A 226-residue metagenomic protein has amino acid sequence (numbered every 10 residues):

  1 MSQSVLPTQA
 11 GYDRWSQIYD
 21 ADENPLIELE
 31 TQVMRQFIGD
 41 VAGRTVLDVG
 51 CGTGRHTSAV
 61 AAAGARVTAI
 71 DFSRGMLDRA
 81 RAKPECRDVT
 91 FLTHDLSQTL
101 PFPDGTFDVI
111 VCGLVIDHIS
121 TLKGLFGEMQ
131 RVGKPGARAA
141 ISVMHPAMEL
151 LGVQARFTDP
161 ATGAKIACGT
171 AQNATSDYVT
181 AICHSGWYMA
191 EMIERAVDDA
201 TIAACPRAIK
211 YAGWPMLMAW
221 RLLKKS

Functional and structural regions predicted by a protein language model:
M1-A42, R55, A59, M76-R79 (+2 more regions): Conserved class I S-adenosyl-L-methionine
L47-Q98: Class I SAM-dependent methyltransferase SAM/SAH-binding core
L100-V109: A short acidic, Gly/Pro-enriched loop at the edge of an enzyme's catalytic core that lines a small-molecule cofactor
V109-T121: A short SAM/SAH-binding and catalytic strip from SAM-dependent methyltransferases
K123-R138: A short glycine-rich, Lys/Arg-flanked "PGG" loop and its adjoining helix->strand segment in the class I
R138-A164, G169: Conserved class I S-adenosyl-L-methionine
T170-I193: Short alpha-helix
Y188-S226: Conserved Class I S-adenosyl-L-methionine
